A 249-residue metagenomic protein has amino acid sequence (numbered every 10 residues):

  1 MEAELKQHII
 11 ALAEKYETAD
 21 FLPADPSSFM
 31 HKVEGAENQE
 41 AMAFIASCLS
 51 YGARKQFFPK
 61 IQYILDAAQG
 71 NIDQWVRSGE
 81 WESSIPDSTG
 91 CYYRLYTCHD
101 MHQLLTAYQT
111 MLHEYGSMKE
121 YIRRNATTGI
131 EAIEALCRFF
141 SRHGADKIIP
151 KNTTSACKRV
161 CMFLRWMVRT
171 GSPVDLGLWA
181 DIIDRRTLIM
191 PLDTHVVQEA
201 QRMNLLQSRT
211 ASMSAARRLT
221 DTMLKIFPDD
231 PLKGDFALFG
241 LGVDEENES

Functional and structural regions predicted by a protein language model:
M1-S249: HhH-family (HhH-GPD) DNA N-glycosylase catalytic core used in base-excision repair
